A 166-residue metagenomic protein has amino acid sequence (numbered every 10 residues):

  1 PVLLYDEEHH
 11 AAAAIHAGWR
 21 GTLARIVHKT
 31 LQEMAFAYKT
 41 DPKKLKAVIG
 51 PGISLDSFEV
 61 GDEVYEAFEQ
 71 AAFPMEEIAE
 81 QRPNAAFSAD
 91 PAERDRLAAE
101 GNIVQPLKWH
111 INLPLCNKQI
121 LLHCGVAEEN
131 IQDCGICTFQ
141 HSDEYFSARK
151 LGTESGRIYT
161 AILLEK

Functional and structural regions predicted by a protein language model:
P1-K166: Active-site microenvironment for binding and transforming phosphate-containing groups
